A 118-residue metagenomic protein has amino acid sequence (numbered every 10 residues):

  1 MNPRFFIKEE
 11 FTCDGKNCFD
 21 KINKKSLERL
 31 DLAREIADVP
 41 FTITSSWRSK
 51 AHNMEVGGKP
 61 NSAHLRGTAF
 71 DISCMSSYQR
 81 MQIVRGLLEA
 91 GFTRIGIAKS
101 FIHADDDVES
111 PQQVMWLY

Functional and structural regions predicted by a protein language model:
M1-I36, I97, Q113, L117-Y118: Extracytoplasmic cell-surface/polysaccharide-interacting catalytic and binding patches
K16, T42-W47, M75-Y78: N-terminal start-of-chain detector that recognizes signal peptides and the immediate post-cleavage beginning
N17-D20, A69-S73: The substrate-binding groove and active-site-proximal loops of carbohydrate-active enzymes, especially glycoside
K21-K25, R29, T44, H64 (+1 more regions): Generic, well-ordered alpha-helical segments
L27, D31-G57: Extended, low-complexity, intrinsically disordered C-terminal regulatory tails of eukaryotic serine/threonine kinases
I36-D38, L65-A69: Short connector loops at helix/strand junctions that flank enzyme active sites, especially segments positioning acidic
N61, R66, S73-Y118: Catalytic cores and adjacent binding grooves of peptidoglycan-active enzymes
